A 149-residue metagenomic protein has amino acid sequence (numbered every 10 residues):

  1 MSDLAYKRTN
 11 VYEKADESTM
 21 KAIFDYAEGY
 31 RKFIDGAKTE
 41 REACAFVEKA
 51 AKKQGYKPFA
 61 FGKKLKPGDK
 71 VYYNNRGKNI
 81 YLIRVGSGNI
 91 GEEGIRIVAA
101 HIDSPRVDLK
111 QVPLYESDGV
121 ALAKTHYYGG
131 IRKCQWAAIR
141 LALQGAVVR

Functional and structural regions predicted by a protein language model:
M1-R149: N-terminal hydrophobic/helix-forming segments and targeting peptides
